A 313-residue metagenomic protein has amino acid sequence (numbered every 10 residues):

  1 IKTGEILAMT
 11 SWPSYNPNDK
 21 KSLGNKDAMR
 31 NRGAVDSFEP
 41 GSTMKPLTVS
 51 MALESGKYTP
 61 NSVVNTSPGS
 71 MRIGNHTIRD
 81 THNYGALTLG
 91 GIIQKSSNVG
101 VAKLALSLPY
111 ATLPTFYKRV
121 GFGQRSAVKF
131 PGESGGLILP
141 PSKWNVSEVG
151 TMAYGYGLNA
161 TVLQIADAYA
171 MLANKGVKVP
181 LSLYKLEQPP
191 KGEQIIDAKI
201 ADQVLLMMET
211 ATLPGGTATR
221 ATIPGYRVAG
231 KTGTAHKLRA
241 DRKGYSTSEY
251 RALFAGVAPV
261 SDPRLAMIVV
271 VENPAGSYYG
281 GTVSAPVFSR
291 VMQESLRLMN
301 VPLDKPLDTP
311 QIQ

Functional and structural regions predicted by a protein language model:
I1-S42, L47-V271, G280, P310-Q313: Beta-lactam-recognizing serine transpeptidase/beta-lactamase-like catalytic domain environment
G192, A285-Q313: Short, gly/Ser/Thr-rich active-site loops of penicillin-recognizing serine hydrolases
A275-S277, L298: Short beta-strands and strand-coil junctions in structured, solvent-facing domains, enriched
